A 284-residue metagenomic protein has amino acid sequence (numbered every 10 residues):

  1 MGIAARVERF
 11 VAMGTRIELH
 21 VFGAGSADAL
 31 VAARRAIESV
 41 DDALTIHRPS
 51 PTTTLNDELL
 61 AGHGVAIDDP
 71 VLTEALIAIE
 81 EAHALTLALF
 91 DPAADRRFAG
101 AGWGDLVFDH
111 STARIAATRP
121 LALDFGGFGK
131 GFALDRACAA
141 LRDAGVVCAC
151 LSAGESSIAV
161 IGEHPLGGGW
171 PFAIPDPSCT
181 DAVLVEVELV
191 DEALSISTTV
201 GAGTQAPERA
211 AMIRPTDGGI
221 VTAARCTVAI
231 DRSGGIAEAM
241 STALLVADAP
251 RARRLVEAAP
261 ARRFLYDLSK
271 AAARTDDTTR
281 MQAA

Functional and structural regions predicted by a protein language model:
M1-A284: Mature catalytic core of soluble alpha/beta enzymes
